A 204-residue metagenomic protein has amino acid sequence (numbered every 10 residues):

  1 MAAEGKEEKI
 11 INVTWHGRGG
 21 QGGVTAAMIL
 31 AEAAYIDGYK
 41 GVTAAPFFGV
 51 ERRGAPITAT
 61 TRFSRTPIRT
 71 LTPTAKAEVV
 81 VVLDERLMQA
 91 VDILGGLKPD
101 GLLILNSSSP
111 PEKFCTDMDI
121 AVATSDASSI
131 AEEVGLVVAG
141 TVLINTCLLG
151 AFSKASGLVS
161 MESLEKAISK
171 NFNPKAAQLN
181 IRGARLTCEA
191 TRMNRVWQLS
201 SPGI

Functional and structural regions predicted by a protein language model:
A2-I204: Active-site cofactor/cluster-binding pocket
